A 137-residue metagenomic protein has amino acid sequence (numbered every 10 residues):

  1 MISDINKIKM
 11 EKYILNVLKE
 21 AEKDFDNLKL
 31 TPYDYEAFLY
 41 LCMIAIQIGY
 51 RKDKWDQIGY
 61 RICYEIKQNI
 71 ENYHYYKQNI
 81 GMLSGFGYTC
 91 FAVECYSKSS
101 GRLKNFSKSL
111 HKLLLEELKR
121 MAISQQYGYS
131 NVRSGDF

Functional and structural regions predicted by a protein language model:
M1-I2, A37-D53, Y88-R102, F137: Well-ordered alpha-helical scaffold segments within catalytic/enzyme domains
D4-L28, Q57-Y76, S107-Q126: Long, well-ordered core segments of solenoidal/helical folds
L15-D24, G85-Y96, S134-F137: Carbohydrate-binding/catalytic loop surfaces
E20-I44: Beta-strand-rich domains and repeat architectures in extracellular enzymes and scaffolds, especially beta-propellers
K29-L30, H74-K77, G81, N131: Structural signature of alpha-solenoid helical repeat scaffolds
P32-A37, G81-G87, R133-G135: Glycine-centered tight-turn and secondary-structure capping sites
Y76-S84, R102-N105: Short, flexible active-site-proximal loops enriched in glycine and acidic residues
T89-R133: Long, mid-chain structured domain cores
